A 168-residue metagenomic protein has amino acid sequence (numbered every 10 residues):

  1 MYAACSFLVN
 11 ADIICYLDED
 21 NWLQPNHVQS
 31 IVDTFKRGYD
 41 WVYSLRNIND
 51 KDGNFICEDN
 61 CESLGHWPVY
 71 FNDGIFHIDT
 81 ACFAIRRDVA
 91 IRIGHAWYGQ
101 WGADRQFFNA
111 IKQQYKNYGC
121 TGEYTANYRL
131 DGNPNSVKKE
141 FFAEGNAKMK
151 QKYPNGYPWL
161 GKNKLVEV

Functional and structural regions predicted by a protein language model:
M1-V168: Nucleotide-sugar donor-binding/catalytic module of glycosyltransferases that assemble extracellular/cell-envelope
